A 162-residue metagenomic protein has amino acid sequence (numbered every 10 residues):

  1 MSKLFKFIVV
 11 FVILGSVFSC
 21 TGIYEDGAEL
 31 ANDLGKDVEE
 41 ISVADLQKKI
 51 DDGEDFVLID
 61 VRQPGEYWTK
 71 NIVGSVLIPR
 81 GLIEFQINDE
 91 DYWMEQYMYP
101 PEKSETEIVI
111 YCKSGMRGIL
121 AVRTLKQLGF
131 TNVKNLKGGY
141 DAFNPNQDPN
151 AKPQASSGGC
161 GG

Functional and structural regions predicted by a protein language model:
S2-L4, C20-F56, W68-E107, M116-G162: Rhodanese-like catalytic fold shared by cysteine-dependent sulfurtransferases and DSP/PTP-type phosphatases
I8-V17: Bacterial N-terminal signal peptides
L58-D60: Structural scaffold elements adjacent to functional motifs in cytosolic proteins
P64: Short glycine-rich anion-binding loops that position phosphate/pyrophosphate groups of nucleotides and phosphorylated
Y111: Short, surface-exposed ligand- or partner-binding patches at beta-edge/loop junctions that are enriched in aromatics
